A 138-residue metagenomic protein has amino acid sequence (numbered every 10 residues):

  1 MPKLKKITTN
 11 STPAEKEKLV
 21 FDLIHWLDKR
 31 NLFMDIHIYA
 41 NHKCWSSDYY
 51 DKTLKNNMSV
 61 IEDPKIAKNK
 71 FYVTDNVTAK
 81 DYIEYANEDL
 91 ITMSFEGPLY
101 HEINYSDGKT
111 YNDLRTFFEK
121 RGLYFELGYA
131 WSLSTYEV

Functional and structural regions predicted by a protein language model:
M1-N31, D35, E126-V138: Short, extreme N-terminal segment that most often corresponds to the first beta-strand
R30, H37-I38, P98-I103: N-terminal leader/presequence segments that precede the conserved core
A40-K52, L133-V138: Ser/Thr-rich, low-complexity intrinsically disordered terminal regions
C44-K120, Y124-G128: Acidic, low-complexity, intrinsically disordered interaction modules
